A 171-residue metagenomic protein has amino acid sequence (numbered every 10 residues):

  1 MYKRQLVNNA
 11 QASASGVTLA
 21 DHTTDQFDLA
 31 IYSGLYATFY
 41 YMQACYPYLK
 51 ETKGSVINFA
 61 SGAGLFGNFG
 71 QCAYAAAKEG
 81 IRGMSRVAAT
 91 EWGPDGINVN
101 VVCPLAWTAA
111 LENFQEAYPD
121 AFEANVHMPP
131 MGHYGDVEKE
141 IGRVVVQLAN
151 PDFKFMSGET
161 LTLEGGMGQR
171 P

Functional and structural regions predicted by a protein language model:
G16, F66, V145-V146, S157-P171: Short C-terminal tail/terminal secondary-structure segment of NAD(P)H-dependent dehydrogenase/reductase domains
V17-L19, T23-D28, F122-N125: Substrate-binding pocket helix/loop in short-chain dehydrogenase/reductase
H22, G67-A75, V87: Active-site loop-to-helix junction immediately N-terminal to the catalytic Tyr of the SDR YXXXK motif in Rossmann-fold
Y32, P119-K139: Catalytic Tyr-x(3-8)-Lys segment
M42, A77, S85: Active-site helix of classical SDR
S61: Residue(s) in the substrate-gating loop at a strand-loop-helix junction that position the organic substrate next
G93, N98, M156-G158: Short, small/polar-rich loop/turn modules that mediate ligand/substrate recognition or access, typified
